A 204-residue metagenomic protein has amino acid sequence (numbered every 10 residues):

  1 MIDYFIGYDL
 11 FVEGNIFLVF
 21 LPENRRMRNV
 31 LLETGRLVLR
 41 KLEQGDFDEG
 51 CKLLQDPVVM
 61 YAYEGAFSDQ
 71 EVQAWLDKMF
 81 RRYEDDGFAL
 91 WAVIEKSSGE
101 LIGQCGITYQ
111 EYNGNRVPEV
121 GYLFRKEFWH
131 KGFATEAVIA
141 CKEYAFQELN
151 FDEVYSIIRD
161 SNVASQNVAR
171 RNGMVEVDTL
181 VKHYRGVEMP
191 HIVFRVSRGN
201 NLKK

Functional and structural regions predicted by a protein language model:
D3-G7, S68, L76, E84: Intrinsically disordered, low-complexity regions enriched in Ser/Pro/Gly/Gln/His and often acidic
D3-Y61, I94-K204: Acyl-donor (CoA/ACP) binding surface of acyl/acetyltransferases
V58-K78: Conserved GNAT-fold acetyl-CoA-binding loop/helix
V59, S68, D85-F88, V154: Secondary-structure boundary/capping residues
A66-F67, F88, N115, R185: Sparse recognition of residues in long alpha-helices and their boundaries
F80-A92: A short helix-loop-beta-strand connector motif used in the catalytic cores of GNAT acetyltransferases and, in some
